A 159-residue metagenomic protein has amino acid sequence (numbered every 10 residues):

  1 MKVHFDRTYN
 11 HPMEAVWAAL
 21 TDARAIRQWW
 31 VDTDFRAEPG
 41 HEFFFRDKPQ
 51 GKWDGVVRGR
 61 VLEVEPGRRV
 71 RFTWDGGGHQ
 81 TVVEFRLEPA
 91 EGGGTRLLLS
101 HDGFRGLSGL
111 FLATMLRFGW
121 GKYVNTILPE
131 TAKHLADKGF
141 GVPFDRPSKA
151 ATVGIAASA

Functional and structural regions predicted by a protein language model:
M1-D34, V153-A159: Hydrophobic ligand-binding cavity/cleft-lining segments
H11, K52, V56, F111-M115: Residues at secondary-structure transition points
E14, R68, T126: Glycine-centered loop/turn positions within well-structured domains that cap or flank conserved ligand/cofactor-binding
W17-L20, W29-W30, W74, F85 (+1 more regions): Tryptophan-centric aromatic hotspots in well-structured domains and transmembrane helices
V31-F35, H41-F44, P49-G94, S100-R105: Hydrophobic-ligand binding "helix-grip"
G103-A159: A conserved amphipathic terminal alpha-helix motif
